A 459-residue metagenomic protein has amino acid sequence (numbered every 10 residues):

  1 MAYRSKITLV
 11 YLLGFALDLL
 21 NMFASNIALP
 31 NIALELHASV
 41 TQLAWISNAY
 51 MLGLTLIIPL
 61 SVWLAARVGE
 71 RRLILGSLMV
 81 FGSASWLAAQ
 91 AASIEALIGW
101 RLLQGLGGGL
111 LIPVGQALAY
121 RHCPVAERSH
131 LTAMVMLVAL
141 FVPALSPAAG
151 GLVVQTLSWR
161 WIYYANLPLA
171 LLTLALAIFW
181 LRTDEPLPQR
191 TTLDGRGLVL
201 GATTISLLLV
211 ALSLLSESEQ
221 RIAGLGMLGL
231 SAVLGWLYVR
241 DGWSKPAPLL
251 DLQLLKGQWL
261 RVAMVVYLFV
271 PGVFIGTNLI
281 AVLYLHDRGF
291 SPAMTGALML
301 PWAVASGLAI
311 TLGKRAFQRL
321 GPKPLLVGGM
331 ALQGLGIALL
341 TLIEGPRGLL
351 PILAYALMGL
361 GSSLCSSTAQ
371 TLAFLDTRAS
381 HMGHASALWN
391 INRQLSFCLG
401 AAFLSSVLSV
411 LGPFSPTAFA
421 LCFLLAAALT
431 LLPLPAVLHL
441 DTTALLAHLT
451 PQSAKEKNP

Functional and structural regions predicted by a protein language model:
M1-I7, D194-R196: N-terminal membrane topogenic signal
S5-L20, S25-L29, L36, V40-V62 (+8 more regions): 12-transmembrane solute porter fold
L9, M79, L140, L200-S206: Alpha-helical transmembrane segments
N26, P113-Q116, M134, A139-G151 (+4 more regions): Glycine/proline-centered helix-kink
I58, V62, A66-G195: Helix-loop-helix hairpins in multi-pass membrane proteins, especially solute transporters
L118, H122, L152, W180 (+5 more regions): A residue-level signal for alpha-helical anchor/packing sites in multi-pass solute transporters
Q155-V265, V273, L298, A426-A427: Hydrophobic transmembrane-helix bundles of small-molecule transporters
T450-P459: Short, intrinsically disordered terminal tails adjacent to the first/last structured region
